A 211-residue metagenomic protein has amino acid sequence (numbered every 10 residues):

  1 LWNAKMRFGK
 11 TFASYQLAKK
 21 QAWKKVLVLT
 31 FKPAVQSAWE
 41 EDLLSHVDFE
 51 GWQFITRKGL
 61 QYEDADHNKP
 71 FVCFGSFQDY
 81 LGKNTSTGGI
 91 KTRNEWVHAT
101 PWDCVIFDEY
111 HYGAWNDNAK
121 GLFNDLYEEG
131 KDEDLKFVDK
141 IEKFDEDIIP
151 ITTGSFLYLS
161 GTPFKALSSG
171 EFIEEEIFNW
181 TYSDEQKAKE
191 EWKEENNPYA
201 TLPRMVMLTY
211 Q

Functional and structural regions predicted by a protein language model:
L1-N3: Conserved pre-motif I regulatory segment
R7: Walker A (P-loop) phosphate-binding loop of P-loop NTPases
T11-V47, D79: Conserved Walker A/P-loop ATP-binding site and its immediately adjacent core in helicase/helicase-like ATPase domains
W23-K24, E50, P101-W102, I151-S155 (+1 more regions): Short glycine-/polar-rich loops that comprise or flank the Walker A/P-loop and associated switch/sensor motifs
Q36-W39, L81-T85, A114-N116, K165-G170: Switch/connector loops and helix/strand junctions flanking conserved nucleotide-binding motifs in nucleotide-processing
V47-G88: Inter-Walker segment of RecA-like/P-loop motor cores
F77-D79, E95-I151, S155-L157, T162: SF2 helicase catalytic motif II
D147-I148, G154-S155, A166-Q211: Interdomain helical connector at the RecA1-RecA2 junction of SF1/SF2 helicase-like NTPases
